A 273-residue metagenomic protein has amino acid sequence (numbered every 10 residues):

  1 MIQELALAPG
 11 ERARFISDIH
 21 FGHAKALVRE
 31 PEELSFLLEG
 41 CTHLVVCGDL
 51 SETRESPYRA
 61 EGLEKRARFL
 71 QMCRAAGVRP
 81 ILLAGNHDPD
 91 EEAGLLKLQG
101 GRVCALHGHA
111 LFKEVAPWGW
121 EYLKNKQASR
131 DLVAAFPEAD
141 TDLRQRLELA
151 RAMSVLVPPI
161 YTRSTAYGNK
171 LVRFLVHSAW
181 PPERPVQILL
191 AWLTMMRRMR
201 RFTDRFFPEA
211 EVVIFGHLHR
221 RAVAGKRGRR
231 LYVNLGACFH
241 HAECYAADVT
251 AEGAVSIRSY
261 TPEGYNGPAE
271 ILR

Functional and structural regions predicted by a protein language model:
I2-I16, F21-R102: Core catalytic region of metal-dependent phosphoesterases/phosphodiesterases, especially metallo-beta-lactamase-like
A8-A13, V46-D49, L63-R74, V176-P181 (+4 more regions): Generic detector of short, locally flexible boundary/turn motifs and exposed helical patches
E32-Y58, A166-L171, E183-V213: N-terminal short leaders/motifs
A67-Q71, I81, K97-A128, W192-G253 (+1 more regions): Conserved beta-sheet core of the metallophosphoesterase superfamily
G108-R198: Active-site-proximal loop/helix segment associated with metal-binding centers of metalloenzymes
I257-P268: Short, solvent-exposed aromatic-acidic interface loops
